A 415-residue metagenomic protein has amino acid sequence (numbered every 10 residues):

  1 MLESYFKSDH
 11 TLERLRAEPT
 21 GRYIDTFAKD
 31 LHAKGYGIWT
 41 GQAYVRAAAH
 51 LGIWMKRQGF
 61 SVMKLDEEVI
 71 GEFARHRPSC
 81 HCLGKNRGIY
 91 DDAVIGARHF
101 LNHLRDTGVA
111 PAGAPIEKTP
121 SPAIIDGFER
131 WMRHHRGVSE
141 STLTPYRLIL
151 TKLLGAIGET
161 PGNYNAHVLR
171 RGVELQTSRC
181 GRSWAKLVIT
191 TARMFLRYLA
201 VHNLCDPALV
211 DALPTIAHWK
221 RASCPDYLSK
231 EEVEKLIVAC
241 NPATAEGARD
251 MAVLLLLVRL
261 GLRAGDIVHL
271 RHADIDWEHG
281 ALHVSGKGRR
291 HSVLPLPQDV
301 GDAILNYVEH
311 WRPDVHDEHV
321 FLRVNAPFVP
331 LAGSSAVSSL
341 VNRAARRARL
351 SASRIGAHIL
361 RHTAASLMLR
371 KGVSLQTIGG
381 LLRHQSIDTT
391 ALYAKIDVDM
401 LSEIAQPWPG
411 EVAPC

Functional and structural regions predicted by a protein language model:
M1-C415: Conserved catalytic core of the tyrosine transesterase superfamily
